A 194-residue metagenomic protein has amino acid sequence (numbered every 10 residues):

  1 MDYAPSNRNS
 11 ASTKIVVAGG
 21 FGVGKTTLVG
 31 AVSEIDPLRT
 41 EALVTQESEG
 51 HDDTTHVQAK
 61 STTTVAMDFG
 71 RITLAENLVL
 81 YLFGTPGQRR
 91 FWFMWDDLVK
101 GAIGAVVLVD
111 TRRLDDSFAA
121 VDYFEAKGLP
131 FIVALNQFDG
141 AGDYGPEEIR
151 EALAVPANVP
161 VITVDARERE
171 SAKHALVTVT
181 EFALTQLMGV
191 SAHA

Functional and structural regions predicted by a protein language model:
D2-V57, S61-T63, G70-Y81: Conserved G1/Walker A P-loop phosphate-binding module
S12, K100-G104, K127-F131, P156-V159: Short glycine-/polar-rich loops that comprise or flank the Walker A/P-loop and associated switch/sensor motifs
L82-T85, A105-D110, V133-Q137, T163-D165: Conserved beta-strand segments of the P-loop GTPase G domain that flank and frequently precede/overlap
Q88-R113, D122-K127: Inter-motif core of Ras-like GTPase G domains
D116-F118: Active-site-adjacent beta->alpha loops and helix N-cap segments on the catalytic face of soluble alpha/beta enzymes
A120-Y123, E148-I149: A general structural detector for well-ordered alpha-helical segments in enzyme core domains, enriched
D139-A194: Canonical P-loop GTPase G-domain recognition
